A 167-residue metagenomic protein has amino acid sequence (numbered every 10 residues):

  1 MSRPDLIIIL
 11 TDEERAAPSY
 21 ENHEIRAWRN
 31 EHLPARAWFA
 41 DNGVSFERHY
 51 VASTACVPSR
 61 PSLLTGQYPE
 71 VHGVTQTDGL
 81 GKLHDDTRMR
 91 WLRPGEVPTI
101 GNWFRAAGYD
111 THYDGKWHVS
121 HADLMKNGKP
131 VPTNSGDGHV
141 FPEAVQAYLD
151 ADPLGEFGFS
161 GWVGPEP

Functional and structural regions predicted by a protein language model:
M1-P167: Formylglycine-dependent sulfatase
